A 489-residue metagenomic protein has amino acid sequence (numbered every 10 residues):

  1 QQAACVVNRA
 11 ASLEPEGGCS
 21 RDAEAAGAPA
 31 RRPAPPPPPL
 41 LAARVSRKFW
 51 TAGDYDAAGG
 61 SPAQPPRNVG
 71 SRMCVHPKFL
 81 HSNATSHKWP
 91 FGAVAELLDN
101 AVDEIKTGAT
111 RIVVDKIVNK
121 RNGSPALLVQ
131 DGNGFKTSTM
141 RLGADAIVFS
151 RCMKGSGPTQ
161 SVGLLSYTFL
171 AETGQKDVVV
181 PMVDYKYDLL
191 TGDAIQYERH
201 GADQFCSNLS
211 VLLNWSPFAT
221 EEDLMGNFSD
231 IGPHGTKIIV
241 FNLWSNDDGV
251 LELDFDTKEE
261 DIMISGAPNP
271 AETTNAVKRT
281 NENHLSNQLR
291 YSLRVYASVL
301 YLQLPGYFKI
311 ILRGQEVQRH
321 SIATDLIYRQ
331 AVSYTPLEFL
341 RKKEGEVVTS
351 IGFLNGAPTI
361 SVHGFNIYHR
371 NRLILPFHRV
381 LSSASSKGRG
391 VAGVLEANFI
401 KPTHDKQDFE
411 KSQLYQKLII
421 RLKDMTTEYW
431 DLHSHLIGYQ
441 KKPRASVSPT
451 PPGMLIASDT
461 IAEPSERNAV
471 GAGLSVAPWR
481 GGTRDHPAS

Functional and structural regions predicted by a protein language model:
Q1-P37, L41-D54, D247-L251, E260-I264 (+3 more regions): Charged regulatory segments coupled to nucleotide-binding catalytic modules in large multidomain enzymes
Q1-R111, K116-V118: Bergerat-fold GHKL ATPase/HATPase_c domain
V45, S71, P90-A93, G108-T110 (+7 more regions): Core residues of folded domains in eukaryotic genome-function proteins
T85, V102-D103, V114-N119, F135-S138 (+6 more regions): Beta-strand elements of modular eukaryotic interaction domains
L97-N100, A146, A297, L395: Residue-level signature of catalytic and energy-coupling elements of molecular machines, predominantly ATP/GTP-dependent
A101, L127-L128: Core mixed alpha/beta domains of very large multi-subunit molecular machines
I117-L127: Short beta-strand-loop-beta element adjacent to the nucleotide/active-site pocket used for signaling
G132-H320: GHKL-type ATPase core
